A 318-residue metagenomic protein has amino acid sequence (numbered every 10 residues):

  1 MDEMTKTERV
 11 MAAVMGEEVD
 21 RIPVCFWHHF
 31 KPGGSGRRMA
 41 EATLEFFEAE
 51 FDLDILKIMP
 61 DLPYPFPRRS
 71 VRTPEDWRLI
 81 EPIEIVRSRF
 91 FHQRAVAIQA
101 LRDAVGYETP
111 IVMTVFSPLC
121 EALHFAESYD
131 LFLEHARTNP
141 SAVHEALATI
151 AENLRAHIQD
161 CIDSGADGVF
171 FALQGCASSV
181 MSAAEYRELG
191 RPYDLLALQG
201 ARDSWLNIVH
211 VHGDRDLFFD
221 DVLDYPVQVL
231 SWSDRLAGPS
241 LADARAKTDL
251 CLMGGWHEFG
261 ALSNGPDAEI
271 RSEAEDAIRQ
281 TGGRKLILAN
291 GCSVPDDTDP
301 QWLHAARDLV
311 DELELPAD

Functional and structural regions predicted by a protein language model:
M1-H29, V86-D318: Active-site loop segments of alpha/beta catalytic cores
G16, E50-D52, P67-S70, E127: Glycine-centered secondary-structure boundary/capping sites
C25, K31-E48: N-terminal beta1-alpha1-beta2 module of alpha/beta enzyme domains
W27-G34, D54-P82: Alpha/beta catalytic barrel-like cores
M39-A40, L44, K57, E84 (+2 more regions): Short linear sequence motifs
E41-L62, D160-G168, D224-Y225, V229: Catalytic domains of carbohydrate-active enzymes, especially glycoside hydrolases
